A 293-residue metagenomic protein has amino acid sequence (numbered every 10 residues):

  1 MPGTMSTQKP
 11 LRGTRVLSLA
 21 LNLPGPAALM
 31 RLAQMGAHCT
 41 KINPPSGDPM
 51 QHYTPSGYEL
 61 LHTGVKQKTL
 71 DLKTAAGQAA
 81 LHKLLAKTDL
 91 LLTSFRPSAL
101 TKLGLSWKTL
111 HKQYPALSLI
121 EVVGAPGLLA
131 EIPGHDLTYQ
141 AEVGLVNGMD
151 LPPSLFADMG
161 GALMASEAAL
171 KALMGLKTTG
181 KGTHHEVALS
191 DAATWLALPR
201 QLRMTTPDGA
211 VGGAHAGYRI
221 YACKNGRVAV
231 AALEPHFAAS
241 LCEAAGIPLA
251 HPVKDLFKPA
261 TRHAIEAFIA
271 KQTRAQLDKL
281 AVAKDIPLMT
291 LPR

Functional and structural regions predicted by a protein language model:
M1-T178, T205, Q272-Q276: N-terminal helix-loop segment corresponding to the beta1-alpha1 unit of nucleotide/adenylate-binding folds
G3-T4, L81-H82, G209-A214, A250-K254: Short, flexible segments with low predicted structural confidence
K68-L70, V187, V230, L291: Hydrophobic residues at beta-strand termini and immediately following loops that shape nucleotide-binding pockets
G124, A192, R293: Residues that form or immediately flank small-molecule/cofactor binding pockets and catalytic motifs
G175-E186, A192-A250: Active-site-lining helix/loop region of Rossmann-like oxidoreductase modules
A216-P292: Aromatic-enriched alpha-helical interface/lid elements that frame and gate functional surfaces
